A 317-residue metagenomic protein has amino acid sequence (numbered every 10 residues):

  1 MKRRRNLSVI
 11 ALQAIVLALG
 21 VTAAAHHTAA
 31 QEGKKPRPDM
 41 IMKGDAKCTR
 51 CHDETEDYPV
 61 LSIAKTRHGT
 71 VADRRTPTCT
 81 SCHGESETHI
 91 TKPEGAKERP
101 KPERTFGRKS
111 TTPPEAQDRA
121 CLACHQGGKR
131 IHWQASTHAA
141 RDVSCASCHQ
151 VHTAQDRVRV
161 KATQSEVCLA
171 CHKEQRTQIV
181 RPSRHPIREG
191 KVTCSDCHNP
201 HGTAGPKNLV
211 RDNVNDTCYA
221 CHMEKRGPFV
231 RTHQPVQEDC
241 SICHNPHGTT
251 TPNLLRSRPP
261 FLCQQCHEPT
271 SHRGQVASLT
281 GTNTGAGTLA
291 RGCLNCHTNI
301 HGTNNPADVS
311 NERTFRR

Functional and structural regions predicted by a protein language model:
M1-L7: N-terminal secretory signal peptides that target proteins for export/translocation
I10-L12, T282-N283: A residue-level detector for conformationally permissive "hinge/kink" positions
A11-T22: Bacterial N-terminal signal peptides
T22-R317: Short sequence/structural segments immediately N-terminal
